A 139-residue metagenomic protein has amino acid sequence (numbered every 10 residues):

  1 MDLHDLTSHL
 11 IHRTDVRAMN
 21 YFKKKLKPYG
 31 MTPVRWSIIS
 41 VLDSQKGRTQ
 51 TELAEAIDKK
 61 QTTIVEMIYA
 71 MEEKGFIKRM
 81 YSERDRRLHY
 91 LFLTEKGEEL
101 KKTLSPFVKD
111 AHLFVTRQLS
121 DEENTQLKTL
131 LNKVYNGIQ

Functional and structural regions predicted by a protein language model:
M1-Y29: N-terminal leader segment of winged-helix/HTH proteins
S8-H9, Y29-S40, T51, T62: Short alpha-helical elements of helix-turn-helix
L10, R17, Y21, S37-S40 (+2 more regions): Pre-recognition alpha-helix immediately N-terminal to the DNA-recognition helix within helix-turn-helix or winged-helix
D15, S40-S44, S105, N132: Short, locally clustered residues in the helix-turn-helix/winged-helix DNA-binding domain
M19, T51, Y69-T129: Charged, amphipathic alpha-helical coiled-coil/dimerization segments
K24, A70, K133: Alpha-helical DNA-recognition elements
Q45-T49: Short capping segments at the starts of secondary-structure elements
A54: The alpha-helix within a helix-turn-helix
